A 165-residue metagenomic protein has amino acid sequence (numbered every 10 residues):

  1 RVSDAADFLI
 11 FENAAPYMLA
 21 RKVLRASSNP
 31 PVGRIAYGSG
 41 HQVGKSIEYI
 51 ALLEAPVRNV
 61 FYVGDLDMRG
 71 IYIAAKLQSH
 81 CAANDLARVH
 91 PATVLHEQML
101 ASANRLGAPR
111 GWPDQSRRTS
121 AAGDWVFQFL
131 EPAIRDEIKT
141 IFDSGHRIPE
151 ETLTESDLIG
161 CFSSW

Functional and structural regions predicted by a protein language model:
R1-N59, R69-I71, A75-W165: Nucleic-acid enzyme cleavage-core boundary/entry regions
D65: Catalytic palm subdomain of template-directed nucleic-acid polymerases, centered on the conserved carboxylate motif
